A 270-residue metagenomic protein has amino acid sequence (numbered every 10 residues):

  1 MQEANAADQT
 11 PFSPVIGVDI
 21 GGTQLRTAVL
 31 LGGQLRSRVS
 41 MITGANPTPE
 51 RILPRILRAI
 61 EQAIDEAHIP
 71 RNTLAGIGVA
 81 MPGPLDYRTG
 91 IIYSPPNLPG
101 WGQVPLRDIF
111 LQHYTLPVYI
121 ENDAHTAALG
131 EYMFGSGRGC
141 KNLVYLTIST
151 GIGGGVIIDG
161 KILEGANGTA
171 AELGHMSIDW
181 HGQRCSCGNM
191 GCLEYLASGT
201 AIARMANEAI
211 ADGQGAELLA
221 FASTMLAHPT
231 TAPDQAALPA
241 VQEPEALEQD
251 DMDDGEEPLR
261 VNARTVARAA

Functional and structural regions predicted by a protein language model:
M1-V15, L116, S136-L143, N189 (+2 more regions): Nucleotide/phosphate-binding catalytic cleft detector across ATP-hydrolyzing and phosphate-transferring enzymes
E3-A6, T10-P54, R58, I91-S94 (+2 more regions): Short glycine-rich, Thr/Ser-proximal phosphate-binding strand/loop in the N-terminal lobe of ATP-dependent enzymes
V15-D19, T73-G78, Y119, N142-T147 (+2 more regions): Short glycine-aspartate micro-motif
L31-Q34, R88, I158-D159, W180: Short acidic-glycine loop/turn motifs at beta-strand connectors
G44-E61, D65, N72-I77, G83-V144: Glycine-rich phosphate-binding loop and adjoining helix at the ATP-binding site of ATP-dependent phosphoryl-transfer
Q112, I120-A124, I178-Q214: Glycine-rich phosphate-binding loop plus the immediately following alpha-helix
R138-L196: Glycine-rich phosphate-binding loop of actin/hexokinase-like ATP-binding domains
L196-A270: A mobile "lid/hinge" subdomain adjacent to the ATP/sugar-phosphate binding pocket shared across diverse ATP-dependent
